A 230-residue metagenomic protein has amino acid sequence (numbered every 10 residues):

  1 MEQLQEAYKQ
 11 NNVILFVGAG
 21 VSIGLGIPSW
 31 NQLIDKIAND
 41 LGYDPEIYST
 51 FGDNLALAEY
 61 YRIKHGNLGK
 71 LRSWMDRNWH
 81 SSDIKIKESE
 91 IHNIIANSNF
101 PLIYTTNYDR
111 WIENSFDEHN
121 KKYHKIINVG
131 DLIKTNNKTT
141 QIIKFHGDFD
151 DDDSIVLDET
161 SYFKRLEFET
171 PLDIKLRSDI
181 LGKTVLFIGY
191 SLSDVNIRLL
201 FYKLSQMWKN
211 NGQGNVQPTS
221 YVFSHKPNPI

Functional and structural regions predicted by a protein language model:
M1-T184, Y190-I230: Conserved catalytic-core helix/loop/strand module for nucleotide-ribose chemistry
